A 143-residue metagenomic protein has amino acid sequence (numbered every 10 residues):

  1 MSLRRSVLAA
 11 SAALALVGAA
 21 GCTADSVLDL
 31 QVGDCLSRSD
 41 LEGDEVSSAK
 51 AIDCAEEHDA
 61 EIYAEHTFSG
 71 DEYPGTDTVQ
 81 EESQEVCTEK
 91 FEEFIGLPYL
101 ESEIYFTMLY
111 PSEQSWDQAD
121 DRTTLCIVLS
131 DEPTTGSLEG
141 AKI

Functional and structural regions predicted by a protein language model:
M1-A13: N-terminal export and membrane-targeting signals
R5-L8, C22-I143: Primary mode marks residue(s) on the alpha4-beta5-alpha5 output face of response regulator receiver
V17-G21: C-terminal motif of bacterial Sec signal peptides marking the signal peptidase cleavage site
